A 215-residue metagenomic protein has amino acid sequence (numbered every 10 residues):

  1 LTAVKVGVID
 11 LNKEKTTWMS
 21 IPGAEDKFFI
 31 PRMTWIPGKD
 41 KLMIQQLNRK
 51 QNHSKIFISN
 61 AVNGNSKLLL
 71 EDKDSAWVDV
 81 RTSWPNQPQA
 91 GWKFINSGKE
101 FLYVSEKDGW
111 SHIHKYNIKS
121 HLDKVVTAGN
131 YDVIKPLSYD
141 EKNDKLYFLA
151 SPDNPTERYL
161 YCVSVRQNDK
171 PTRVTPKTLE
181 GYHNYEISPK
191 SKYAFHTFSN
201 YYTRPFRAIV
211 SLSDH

Functional and structural regions predicted by a protein language model:
L1-H215: Peripheral, non-catalytic segments that deliver or gate enzyme domains
